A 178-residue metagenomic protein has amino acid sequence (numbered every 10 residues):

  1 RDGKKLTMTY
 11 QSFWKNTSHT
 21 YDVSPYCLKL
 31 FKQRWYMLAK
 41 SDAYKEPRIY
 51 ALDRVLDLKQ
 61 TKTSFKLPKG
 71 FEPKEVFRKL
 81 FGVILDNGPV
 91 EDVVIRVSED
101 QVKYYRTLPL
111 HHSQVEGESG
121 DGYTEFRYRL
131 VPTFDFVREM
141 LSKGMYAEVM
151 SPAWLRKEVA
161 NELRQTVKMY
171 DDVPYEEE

Functional and structural regions predicted by a protein language model:
R1-L85, P89-V94: Core beta-strand-centered patch of the WYL/Sm-like small regulatory domain
R78-E178: Polybasic (Lys/Arg-rich)
